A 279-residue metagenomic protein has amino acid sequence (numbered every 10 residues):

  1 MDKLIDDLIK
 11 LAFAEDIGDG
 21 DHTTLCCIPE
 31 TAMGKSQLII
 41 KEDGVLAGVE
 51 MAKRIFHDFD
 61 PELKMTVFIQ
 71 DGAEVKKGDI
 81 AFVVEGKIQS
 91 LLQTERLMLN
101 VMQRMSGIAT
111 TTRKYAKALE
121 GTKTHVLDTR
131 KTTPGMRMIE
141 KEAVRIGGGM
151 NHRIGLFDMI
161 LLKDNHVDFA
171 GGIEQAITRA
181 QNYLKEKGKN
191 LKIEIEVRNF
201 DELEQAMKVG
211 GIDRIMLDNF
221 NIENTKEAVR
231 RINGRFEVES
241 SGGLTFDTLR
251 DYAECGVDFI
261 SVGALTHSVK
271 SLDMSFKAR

Functional and structural regions predicted by a protein language model:
D2-E194, R198-V209, R214, E223-R231 (+3 more regions): Acidic/glycine-rich phosphate/pyrophosphate-binding loops and surrounding catalytic core that coordinate Mg2+
G135-R137, G242-T245: Active-site glycine- and acidic-residue-rich loops that bind and position anionic ligands or nucleotide-like cofactors
L217-D218, V238-L244, V262-A264: Glycine-rich beta-strand-to-loop/alpha-helix junction loops that act as flexible
S275-R279: Active-site loop ensemble at the mouth of alpha/beta enzyme cores that anchors a bound cofactor
